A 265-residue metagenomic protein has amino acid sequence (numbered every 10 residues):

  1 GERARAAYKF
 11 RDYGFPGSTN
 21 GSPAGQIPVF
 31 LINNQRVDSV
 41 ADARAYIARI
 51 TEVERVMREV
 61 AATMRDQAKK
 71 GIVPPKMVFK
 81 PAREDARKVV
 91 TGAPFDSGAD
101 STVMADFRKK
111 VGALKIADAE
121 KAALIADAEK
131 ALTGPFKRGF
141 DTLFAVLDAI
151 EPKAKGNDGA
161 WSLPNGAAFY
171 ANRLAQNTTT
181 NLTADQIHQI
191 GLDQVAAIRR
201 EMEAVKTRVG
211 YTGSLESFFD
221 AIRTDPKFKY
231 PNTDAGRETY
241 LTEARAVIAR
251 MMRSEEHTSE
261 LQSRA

Functional and structural regions predicted by a protein language model:
G1-S259, S263-R264: N-terminal maturation segment of proteins
